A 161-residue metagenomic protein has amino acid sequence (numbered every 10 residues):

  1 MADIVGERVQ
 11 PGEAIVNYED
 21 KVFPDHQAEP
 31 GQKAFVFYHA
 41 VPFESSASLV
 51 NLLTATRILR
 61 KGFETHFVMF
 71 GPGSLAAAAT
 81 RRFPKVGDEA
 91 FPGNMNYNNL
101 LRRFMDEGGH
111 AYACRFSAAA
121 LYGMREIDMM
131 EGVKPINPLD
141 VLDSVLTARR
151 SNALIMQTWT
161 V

Functional and structural regions predicted by a protein language model:
A2-E29: Positively charged, low-complexity intrinsically disordered leader regions
F35-L49: Short, glycine-rich nucleotide/cofactor-binding loops
A47-F67: Histidine-anchored nucleotide/phosphate-binding helix
T65-G71, A111-R115: Short internal beta-strands
G73-V86: N-terminal beta-loop-helix "entrance" segment that forms/cooperates in small-molecule cofactor or anionic ligand
K85-R115: A glycine-rich helix N-cap at a beta->alpha junction
L100-E107, Y112, L121-Y122, D128-R149: A short aromatic-anchored loop/beta-hairpin motif
R150-V161: Glycine-rich, aromatic-bearing surface loops/beta-hairpins
